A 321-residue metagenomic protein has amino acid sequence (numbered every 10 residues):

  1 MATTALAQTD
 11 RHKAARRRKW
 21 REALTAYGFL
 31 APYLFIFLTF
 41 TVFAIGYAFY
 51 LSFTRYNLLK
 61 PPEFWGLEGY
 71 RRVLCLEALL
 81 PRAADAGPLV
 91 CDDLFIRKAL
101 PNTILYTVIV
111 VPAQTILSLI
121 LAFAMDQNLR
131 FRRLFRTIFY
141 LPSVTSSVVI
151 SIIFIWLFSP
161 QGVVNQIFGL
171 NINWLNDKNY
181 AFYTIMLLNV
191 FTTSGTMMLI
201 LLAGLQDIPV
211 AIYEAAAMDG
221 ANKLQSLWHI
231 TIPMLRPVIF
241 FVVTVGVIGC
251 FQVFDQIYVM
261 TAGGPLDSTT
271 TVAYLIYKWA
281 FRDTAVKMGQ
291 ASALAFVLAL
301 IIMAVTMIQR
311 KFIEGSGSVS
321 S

Functional and structural regions predicted by a protein language model:
M1-W20: Short, Lys/Arg-rich, polar N-terminal cytosolic tail immediately upstream of the first transmembrane signal-anchor
K19-S321: A structural signal for multi-pass alpha-helical bundles of membrane permease subunits that mediate small-molecule
